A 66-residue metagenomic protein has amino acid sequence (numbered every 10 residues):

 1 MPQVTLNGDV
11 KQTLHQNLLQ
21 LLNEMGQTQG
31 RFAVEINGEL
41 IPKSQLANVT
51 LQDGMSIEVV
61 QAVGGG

Functional and structural regions predicted by a protein language model:
M1-G65: Ubiquitin-like/PB1-type beta-grasp interaction modules and other compact soluble beta-rich domains
